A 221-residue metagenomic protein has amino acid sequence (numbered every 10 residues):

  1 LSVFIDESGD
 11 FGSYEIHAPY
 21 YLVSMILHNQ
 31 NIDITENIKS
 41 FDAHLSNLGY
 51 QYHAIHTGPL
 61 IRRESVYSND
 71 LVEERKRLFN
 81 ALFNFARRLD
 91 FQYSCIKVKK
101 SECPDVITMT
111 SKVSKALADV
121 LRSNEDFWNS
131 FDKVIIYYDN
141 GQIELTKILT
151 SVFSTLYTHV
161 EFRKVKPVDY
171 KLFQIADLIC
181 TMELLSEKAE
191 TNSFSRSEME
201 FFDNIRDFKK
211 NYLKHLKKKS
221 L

Functional and structural regions predicted by a protein language model:
L1-L221: Phosphate-ester processing/binding pockets and catalytic centers
